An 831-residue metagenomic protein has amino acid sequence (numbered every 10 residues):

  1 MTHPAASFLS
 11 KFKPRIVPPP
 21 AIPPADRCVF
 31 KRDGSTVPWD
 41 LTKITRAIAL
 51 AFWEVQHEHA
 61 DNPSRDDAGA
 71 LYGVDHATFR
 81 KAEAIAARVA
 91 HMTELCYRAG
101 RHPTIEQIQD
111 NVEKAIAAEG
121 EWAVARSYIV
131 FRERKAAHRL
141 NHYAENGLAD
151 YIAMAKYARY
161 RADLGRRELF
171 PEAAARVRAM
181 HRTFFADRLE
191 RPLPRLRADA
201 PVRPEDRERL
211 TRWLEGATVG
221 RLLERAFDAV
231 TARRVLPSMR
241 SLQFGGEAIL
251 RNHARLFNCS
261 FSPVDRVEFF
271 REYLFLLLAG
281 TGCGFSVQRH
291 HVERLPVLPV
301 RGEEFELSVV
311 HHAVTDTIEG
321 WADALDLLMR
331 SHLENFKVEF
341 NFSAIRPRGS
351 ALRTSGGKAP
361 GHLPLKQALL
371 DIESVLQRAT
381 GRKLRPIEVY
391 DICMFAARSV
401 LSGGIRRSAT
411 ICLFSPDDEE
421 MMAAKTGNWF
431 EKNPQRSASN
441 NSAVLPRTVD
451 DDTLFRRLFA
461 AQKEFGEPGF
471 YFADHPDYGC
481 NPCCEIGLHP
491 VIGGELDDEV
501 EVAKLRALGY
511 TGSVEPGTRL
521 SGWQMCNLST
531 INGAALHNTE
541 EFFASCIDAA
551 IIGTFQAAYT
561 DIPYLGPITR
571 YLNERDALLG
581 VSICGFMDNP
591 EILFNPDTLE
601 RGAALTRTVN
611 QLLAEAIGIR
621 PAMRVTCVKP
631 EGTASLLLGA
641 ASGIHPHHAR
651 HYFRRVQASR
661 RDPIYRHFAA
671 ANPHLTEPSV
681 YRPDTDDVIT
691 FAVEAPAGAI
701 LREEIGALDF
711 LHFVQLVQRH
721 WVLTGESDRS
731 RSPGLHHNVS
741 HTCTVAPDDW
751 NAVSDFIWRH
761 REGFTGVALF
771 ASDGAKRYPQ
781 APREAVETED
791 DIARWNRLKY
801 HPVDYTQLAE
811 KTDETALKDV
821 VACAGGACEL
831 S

Functional and structural regions predicted by a protein language model:
T2-S831: Extended catalytic cores of very large enzyme megasubunits
